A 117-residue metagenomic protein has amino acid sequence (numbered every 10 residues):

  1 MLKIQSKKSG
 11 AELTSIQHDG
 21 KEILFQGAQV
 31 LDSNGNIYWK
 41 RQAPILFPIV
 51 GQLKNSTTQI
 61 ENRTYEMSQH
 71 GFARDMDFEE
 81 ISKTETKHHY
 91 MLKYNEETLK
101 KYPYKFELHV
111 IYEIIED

Functional and structural regions predicted by a protein language model:
M1-E116: Surface-exposed acidic/polar loop and edge beta-strand patches at domain peripheries
